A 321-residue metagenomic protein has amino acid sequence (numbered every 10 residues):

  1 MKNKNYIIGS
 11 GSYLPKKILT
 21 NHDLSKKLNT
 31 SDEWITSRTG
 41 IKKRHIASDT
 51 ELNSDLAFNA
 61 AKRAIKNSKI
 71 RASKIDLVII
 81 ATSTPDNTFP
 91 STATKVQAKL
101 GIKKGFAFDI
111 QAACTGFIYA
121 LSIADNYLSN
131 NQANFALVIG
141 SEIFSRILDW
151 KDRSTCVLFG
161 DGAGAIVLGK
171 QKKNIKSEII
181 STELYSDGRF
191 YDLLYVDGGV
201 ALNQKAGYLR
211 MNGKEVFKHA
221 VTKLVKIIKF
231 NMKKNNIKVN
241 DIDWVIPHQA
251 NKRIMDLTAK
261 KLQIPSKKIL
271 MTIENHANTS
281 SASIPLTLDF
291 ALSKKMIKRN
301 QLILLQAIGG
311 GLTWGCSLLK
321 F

Functional and structural regions predicted by a protein language model:
M1-D49, D152-K218, T222, K226 (+2 more regions): Condensing-enzyme catalytic core mediating Claisen C-C bond formation in acyl metabolism
I7-G9, D49-I110, N231, I237-K261: Conserved beta-ketoacyl condensing-enzyme motif
I7-G9, I35, A64, V78 (+8 more regions): Buried hydrophobic positions in well-ordered alpha/beta secondary-structure cores of metabolic enzymes
Y13, A81-D86, A112-T115, G140-S145 (+3 more regions): Acidic, glycine-rich active-site loops and adjacent beta-strand->loop/helix elements that engage anionic groups
T36-R38, K42-D55, S83-F135, A259-L288: Conserved catalytic cysteine-centered active-site region of acyl-thioester-dependent Claisen-condensing enzymes
Y127-G160: Flexible, glycine-rich active-site loops centered on histidine and acidic residues that chelate a metal or position
K205-I273: A contiguous, well-structured pocket-lining segment that forms one wall/lid of small-molecule binding clefts in soluble
L286-Q306, W314-F321: Catalytic phosphate/nucleotide-handling subdomain of diverse soluble enzymes
